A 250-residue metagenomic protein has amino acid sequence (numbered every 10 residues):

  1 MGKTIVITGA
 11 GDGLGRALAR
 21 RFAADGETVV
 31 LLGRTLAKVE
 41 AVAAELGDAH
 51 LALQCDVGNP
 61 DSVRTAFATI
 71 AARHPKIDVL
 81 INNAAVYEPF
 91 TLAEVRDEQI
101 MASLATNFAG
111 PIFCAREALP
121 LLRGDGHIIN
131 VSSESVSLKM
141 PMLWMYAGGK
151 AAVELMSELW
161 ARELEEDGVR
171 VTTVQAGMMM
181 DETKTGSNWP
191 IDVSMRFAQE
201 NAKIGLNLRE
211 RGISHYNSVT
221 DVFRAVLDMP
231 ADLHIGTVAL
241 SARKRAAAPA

Functional and structural regions predicted by a protein language model:
G11-D12: Conserved glycine-rich cofactor-binding loop
E27-A41: Conserved glycine-rich Rossmann-like NAD(P)H-binding loop of the short-chain dehydrogenase/reductase
T91-L92, Q99-L104: Substrate-binding pocket helix/loop in short-chain dehydrogenase/reductase
V95, K139-A147, L159: Active-site loop-to-helix junction immediately N-terminal to the catalytic Tyr of the SDR YXXXK motif in Rossmann-fold
A115, G149: Active-site helix of classical SDR
S133: Residue(s) in the substrate-gating loop at a strand-loop-helix junction that position the organic substrate next
T173, V193-A248: C-terminal helical subdomain
